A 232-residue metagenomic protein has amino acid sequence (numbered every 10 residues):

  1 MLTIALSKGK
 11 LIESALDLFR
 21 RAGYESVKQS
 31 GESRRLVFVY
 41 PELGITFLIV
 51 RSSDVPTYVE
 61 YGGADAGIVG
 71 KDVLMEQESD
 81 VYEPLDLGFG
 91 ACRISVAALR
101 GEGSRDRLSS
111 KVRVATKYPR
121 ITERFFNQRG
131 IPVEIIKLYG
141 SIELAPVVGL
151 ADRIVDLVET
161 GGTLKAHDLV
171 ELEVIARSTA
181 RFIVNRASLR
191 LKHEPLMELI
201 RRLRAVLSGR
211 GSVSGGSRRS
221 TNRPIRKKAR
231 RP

Functional and structural regions predicted by a protein language model:
M1-P232: Domain-level signature for soluble enzymes in the chorismate/prephenate branch of the shikimate pathway
